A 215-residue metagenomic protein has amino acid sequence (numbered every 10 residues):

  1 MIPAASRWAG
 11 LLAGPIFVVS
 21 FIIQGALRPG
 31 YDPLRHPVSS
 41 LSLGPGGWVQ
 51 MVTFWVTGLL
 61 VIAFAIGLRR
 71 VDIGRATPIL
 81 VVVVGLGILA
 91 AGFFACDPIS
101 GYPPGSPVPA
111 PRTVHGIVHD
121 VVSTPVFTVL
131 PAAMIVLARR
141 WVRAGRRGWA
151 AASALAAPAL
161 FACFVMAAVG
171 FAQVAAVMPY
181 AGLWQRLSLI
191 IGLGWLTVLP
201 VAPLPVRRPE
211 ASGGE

Functional and structural regions predicted by a protein language model:
M1-R207: Hydrophobic, aromatic-enriched alpha-helical segments typical of multi-pass transmembrane helices
R208-E215: Short, intrinsically disordered terminal tails adjacent to the first/last structured region
